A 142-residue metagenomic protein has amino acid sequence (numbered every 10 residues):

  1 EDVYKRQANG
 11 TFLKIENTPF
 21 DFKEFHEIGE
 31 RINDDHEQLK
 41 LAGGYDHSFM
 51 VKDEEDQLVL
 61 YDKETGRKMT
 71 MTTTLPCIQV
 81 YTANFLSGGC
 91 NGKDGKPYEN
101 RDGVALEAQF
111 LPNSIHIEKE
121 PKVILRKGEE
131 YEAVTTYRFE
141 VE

Functional and structural regions predicted by a protein language model:
V3-Y4: Short, small-residue-biased leader/transition segments that mark boundaries at the very start of proteins
F12: Catalytic His-Asp segment of secreted/periplasmic serine-dependent ester chemistry enzymes
I15, F20-E142: Active-site pocket scaffolds in enzymes
